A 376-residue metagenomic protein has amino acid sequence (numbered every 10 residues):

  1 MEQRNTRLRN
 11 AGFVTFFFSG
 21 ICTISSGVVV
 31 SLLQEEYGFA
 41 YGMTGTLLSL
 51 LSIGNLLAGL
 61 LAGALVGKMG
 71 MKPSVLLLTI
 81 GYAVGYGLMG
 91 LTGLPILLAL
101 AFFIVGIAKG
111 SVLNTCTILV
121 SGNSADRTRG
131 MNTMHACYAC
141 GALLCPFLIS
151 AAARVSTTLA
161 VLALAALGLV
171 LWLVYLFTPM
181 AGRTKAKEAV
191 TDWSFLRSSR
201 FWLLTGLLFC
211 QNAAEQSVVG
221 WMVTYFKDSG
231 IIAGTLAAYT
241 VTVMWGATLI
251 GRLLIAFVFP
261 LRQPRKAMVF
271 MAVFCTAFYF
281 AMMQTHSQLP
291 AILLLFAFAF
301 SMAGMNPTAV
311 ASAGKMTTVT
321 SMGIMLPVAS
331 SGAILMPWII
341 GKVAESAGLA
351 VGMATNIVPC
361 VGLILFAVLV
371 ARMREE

Functional and structural regions predicted by a protein language model:
I24, L51-L60, L143, W245-L253 (+1 more regions): Residue-level signature of mid-helix packing/kink "hotspots" within the transmembrane helices of 12-pass Major
S26-G27, S199-I250: Extracytoplasmic gate region of multi-pass secondary transporters
G38, G70, L91-I96, A125 (+3 more regions): Helix-breaking motifs and short loop linkers at transmembrane-helix boundaries and internal kinks in secondary membrane
L57-P95: Conserved MFS/SLC helix-loop-helix module at the cytosolic interface between two early adjacent transmembrane helices
A58-M71, A153, G251-Q263, A344-E345: Helix-to-loop junctions at the C-terminal end of transmembrane segments in multipass secondary transporters
A101-A136: Cytoplasmic helix-loop-helix junction between adjacent transmembrane helices in 12-TM secondary transporters
D126-R127, N132-M180: Helix-loop-helix hairpin linking two adjacent transmembrane segments in secondary transporters
R262-A309: C-terminal transmembrane helical hairpin of 12-TM major facilitator-type secondary transporters
